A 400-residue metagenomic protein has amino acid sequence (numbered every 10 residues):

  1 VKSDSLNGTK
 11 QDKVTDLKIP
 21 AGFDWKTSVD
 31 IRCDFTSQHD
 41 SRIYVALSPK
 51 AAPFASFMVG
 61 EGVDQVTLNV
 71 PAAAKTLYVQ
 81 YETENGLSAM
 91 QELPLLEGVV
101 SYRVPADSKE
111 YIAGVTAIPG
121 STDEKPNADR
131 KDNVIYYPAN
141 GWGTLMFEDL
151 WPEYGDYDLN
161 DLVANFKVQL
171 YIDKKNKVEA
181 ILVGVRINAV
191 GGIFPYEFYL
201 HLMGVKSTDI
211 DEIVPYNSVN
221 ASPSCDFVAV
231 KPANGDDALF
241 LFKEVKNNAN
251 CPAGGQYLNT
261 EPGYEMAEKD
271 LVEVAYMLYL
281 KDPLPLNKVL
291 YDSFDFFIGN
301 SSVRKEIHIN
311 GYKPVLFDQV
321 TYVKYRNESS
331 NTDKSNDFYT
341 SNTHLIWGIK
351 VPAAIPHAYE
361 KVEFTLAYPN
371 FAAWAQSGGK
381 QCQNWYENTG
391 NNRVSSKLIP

Functional and structural regions predicted by a protein language model:
V1-T76, Q80-E153, P400: Acidic/polar, low-complexity intrinsically disordered N-terminal segments immediately downstream of a Sec signal
G22-D24, E153-L159, L170-A180: Short, solvent-exposed beta-strand/turn "edge" segments of beta-rich domains on protein surfaces
C33, E179-A189: Short, well-ordered beta-strand segments enriched in hydrophobic/aromatic residues
D40-S56, I193-P232, Y291-I307, K313: Extended low-complexity, serine/threonine- and proline-enriched intrinsically disordered segments
Q65-N85, V219-G263: Short, intrinsically disordered low-complexity segments
V168-I172, I187-I193, L202-K206, D282: Beta-strand elements of well-folded, non-transmembrane domains
D237, K243-P400: A eukaryote-biased signal for long
